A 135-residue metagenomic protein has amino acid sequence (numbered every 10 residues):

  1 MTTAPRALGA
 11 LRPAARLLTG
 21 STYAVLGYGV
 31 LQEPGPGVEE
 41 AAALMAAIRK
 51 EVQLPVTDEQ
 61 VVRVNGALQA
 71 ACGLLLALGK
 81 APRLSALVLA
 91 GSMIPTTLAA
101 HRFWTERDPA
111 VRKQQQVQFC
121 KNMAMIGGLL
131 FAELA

Functional and structural regions predicted by a protein language model:
M1-A135: Short amphipathic, positively biased membrane-proximal segments that drive organelle/inner-membrane targeting
